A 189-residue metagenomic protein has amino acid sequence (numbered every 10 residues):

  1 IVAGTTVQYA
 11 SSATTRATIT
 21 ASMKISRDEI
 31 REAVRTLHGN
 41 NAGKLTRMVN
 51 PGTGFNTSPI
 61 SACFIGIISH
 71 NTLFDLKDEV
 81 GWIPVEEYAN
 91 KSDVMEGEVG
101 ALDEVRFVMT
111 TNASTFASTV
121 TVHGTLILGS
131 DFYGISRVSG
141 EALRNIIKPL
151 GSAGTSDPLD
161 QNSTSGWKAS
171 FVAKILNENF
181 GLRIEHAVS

Functional and structural regions predicted by a protein language model:
I1-T6: Short, glycine/acidic-rich hinge or "gate" loops at secondary-structure transitions that mediate conformational
Q8-P51, A62-I67, N71-S189: Sequence/fold signature of self-assembling virion shell proteins
S58-I60: Extracellular/periplasmic catalytic domains that process cell-envelope and extracellular macromolecules
